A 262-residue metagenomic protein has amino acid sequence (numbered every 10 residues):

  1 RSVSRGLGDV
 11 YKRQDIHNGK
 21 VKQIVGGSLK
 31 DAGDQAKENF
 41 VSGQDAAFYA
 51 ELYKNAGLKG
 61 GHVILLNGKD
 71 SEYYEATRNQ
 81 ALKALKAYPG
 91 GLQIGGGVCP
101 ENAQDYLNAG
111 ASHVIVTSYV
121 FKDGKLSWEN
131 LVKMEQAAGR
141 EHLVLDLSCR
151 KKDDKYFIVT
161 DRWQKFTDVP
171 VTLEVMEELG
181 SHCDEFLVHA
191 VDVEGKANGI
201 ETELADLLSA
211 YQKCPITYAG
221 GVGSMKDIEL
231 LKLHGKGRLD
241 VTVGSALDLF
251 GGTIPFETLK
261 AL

Functional and structural regions predicted by a protein language model:
R1-Y11: Single conserved hydrophobic/aromatic residue that forms the stacking wall/gate of nucleotide- or nucleobase-binding
D15, Y106, L145, F186 (+2 more regions): Conserved, mostly hydrophobic/aromatic
Q23, G27-A32, N108-V193: Conserved anion-binding
D31, N55-G91, G97-A109: N-terminal active-site wall of soluble small-molecule enzyme domains
G60-A76, S118-G124, V188-A197: Glycine-rich, proline-tolerant flexible connector loops at the mouths of alpha/beta enzymes
Y74-A81, S127-L131, D168-L173, N198-D206 (+1 more regions): Charged helix-capping and loop-helix junction motifs
A87-I94, V98-H113, E203-G237: Catalytic cores of alpha/beta
D105-N130, D192-G195, Y218-D227, G235-F256: Glycine-rich phosphate-binding active-site loops on the catalytic face of alpha/beta enzymes
